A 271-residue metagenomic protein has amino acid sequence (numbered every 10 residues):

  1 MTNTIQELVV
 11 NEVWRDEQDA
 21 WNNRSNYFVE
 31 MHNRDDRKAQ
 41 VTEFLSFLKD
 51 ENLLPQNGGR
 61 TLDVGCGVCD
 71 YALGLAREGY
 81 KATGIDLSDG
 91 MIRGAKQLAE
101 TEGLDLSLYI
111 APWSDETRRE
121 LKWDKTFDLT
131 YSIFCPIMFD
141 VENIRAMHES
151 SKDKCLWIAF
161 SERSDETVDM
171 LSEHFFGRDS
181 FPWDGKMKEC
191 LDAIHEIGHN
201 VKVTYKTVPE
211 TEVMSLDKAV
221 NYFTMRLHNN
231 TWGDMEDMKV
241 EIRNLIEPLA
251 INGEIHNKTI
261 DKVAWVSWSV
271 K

Functional and structural regions predicted by a protein language model:
M1-P55: Conserved class I S-adenosyl-L-methionine
G58-G67: Conserved class I S-adenosyl-L-methionine
V68-E116: Class I SAM-dependent methyltransferase SAM/SAH-binding core
F127-E142: A short SAM/SAH-binding and catalytic strip from SAM-dependent methyltransferases
V141-L156: A short glycine-rich, Lys/Arg-flanked "PGG" loop and its adjoining helix->strand segment in the class I
L156-F181: Conserved class I S-adenosyl-L-methionine
W183-G198, K202: Short alpha-helix
K202-K271: Conserved Class I S-adenosyl-L-methionine
